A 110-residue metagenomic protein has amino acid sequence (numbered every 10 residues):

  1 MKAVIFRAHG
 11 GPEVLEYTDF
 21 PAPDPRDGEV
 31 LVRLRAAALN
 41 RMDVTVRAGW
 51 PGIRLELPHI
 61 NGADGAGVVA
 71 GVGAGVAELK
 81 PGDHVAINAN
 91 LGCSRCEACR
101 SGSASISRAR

Functional and structural regions predicted by a protein language model:
M1-K2: Extreme N-terminal starter segment of soluble prokaryotic enzymes
F6-V14: Extracellular beta-rich ligand/substrate-recognition surface
A8, V44, G71-A74: Short, conserved catalytic or interaction motifs in soluble domains
E13-P21: Short glycine/threonine/proline-enriched tight-turn/helix- or strand-capping micro-motif at secondary-structure
P21-A38, W50-R100: Glycine-rich beta-strand-centered segment in the early N-terminal region that forms part of a ligand/cofactor-binding
R41-R47: Cytochrome P450 core scaffold surrounding the K-helix E-X-X-R motif and the conserved "meander" helix-loop region
L57, A109-R110: A glycine-/small-polar-enriched, mobile loop at the entrance of the PLP active site in fold-type I
A98-A109: Short, compositionally biased
